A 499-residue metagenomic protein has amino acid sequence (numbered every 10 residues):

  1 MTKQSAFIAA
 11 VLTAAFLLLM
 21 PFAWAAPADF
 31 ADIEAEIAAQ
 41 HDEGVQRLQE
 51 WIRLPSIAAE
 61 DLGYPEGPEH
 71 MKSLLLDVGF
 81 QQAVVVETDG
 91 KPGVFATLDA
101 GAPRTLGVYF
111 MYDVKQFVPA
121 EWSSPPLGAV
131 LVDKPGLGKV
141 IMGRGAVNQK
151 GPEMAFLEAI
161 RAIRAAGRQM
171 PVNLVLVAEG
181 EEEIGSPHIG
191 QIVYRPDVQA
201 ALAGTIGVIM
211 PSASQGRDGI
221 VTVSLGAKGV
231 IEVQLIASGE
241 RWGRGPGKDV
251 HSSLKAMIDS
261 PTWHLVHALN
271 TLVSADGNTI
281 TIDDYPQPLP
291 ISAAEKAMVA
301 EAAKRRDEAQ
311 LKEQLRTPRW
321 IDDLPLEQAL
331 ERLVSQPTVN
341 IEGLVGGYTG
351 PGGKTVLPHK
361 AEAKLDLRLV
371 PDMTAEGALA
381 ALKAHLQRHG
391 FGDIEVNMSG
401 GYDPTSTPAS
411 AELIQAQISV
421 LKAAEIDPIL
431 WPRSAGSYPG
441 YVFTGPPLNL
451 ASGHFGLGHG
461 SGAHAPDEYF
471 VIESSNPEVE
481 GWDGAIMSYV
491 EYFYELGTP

Functional and structural regions predicted by a protein language model:
A9-P21: Bacterial N-terminal signal peptides
P27-P119, K360, K364: N-terminal helical capping/dimerization or prosegment-like subdomains of hydrolases acting on amide or phosphate bonds
Q49, R53-I57, L76-Q81, R161 (+5 more regions): Sec-exported extracytoplasmic/periplasmic mature domains
T105-A178, P466, N476-E480: Active-site metal-coordination/substrate-binding segment of hydrolases, especially metallo-dependent peptidases
V140, G145-G226: Acidic/histidine-rich catalytic neighborhood of metal-dependent amide-processing enzymes
D197-V198, A203-T262, N270, A375-L421: Metal-dependent peptidase/peptidase-like ectodomains
R217-D218, N278-K360, R368-A381, H389 (+1 more regions): An extended, acidic, His-containing surface patch that forms the Zn2+-binding/catalytic region of metallohydrolases
V233-A309: Polar, glycine-rich mid-to-C-terminal structural blocks that act as macromolecule-binding/assembly scaffolds
